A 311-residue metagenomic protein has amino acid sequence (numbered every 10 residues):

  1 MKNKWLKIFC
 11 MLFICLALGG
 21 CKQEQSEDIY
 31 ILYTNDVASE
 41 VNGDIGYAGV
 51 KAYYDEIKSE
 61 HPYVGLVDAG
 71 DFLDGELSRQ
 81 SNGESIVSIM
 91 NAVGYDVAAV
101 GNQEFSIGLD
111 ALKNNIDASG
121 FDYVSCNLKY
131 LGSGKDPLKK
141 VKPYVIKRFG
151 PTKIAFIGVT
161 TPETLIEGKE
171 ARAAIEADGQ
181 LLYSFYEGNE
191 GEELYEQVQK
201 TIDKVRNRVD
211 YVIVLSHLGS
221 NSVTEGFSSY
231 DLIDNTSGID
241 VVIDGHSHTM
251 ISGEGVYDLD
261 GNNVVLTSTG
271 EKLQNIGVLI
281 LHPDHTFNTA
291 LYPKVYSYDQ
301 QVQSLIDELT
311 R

Functional and structural regions predicted by a protein language model:
M1-F9: Bacterial N-terminal signal peptides that target proteins for export
L12-C15: Short, linear, compositionally biased motifs with a strong N-terminal bias
A17-G20: C-terminal motif of bacterial Sec signal peptides marking the signal peptidase cleavage site
K22-E308: Acidic, metal/ion-coordinating pockets
